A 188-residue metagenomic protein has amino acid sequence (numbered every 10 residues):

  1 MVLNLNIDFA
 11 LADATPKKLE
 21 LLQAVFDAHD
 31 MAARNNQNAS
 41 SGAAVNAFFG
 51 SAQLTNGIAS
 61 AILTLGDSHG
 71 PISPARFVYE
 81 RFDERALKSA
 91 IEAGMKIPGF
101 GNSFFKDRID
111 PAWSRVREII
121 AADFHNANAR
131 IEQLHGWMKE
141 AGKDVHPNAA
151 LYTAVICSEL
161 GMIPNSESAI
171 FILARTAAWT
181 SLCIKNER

Functional and structural regions predicted by a protein language model:
M1-R188: Hydrophobic alpha-helical bundle cores within soluble ligand-binding/oligomerization subdomains
